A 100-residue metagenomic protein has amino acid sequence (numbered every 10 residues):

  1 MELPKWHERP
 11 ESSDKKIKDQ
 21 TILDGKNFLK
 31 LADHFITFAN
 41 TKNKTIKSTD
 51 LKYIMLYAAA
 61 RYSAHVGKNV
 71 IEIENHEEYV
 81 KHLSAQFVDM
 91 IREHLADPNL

Functional and structural regions predicted by a protein language model:
E2-L100: Solvent-exposed interaction surfaces and binding hotspots enriched for charged
